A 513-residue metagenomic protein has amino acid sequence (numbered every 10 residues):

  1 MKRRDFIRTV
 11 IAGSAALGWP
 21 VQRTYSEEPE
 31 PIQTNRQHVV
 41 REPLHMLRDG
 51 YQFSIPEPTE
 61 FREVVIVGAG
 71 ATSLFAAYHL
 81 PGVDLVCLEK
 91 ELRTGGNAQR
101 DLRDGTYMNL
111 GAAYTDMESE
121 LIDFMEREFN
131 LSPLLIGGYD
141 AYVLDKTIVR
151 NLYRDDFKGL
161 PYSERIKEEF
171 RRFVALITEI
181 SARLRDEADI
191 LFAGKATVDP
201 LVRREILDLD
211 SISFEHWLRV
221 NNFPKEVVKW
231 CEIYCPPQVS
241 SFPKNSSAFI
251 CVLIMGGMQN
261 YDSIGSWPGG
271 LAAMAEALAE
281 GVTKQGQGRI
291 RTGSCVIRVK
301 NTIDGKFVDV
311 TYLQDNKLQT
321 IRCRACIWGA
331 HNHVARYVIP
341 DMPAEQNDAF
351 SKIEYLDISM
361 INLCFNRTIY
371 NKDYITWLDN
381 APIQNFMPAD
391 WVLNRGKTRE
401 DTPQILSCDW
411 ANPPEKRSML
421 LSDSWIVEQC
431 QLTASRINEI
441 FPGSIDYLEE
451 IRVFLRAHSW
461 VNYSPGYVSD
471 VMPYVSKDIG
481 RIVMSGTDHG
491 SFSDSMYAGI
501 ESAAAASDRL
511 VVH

Functional and structural regions predicted by a protein language model:
D5-S26: N-terminal export signals
E27-F53, E57, L152, D373-W377 (+1 more regions): Conserved flavin/dinucleotide-binding core of flavoenzymes
T34, P133-K244: Mobile amphipathic helical/loop "lid" adjacent to a hydrophobic cofactor/ligand pocket
E63-V86: N-terminal Rossmann-like FAD-binding beta1-loop-alpha1 element of flavoenzymes
P81-D101: Glycine-rich FAD pyrophosphate-binding loop
T106-I136: Conserved FAD-binding subdomain of flavin-dependent enzymes
F192-V299, G305-F307: Active-site/ligand-binding neighborhood in enzyme catalytic cores
T292-S407, A411, I440: Mid-domain catalytic core of redox enzymes that form a hydrophobic substrate pocket/lid adjacent to a catalytic redox
